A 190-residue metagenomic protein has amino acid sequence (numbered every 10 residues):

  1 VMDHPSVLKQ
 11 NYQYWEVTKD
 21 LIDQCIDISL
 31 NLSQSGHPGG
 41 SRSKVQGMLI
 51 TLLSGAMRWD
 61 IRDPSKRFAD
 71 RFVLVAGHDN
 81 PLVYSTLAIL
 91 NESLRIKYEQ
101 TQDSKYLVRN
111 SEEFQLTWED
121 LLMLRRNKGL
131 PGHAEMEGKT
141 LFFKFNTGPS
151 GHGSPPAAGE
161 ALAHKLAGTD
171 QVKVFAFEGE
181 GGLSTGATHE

Functional and structural regions predicted by a protein language model:
V1-E16: Non-catalytic, mobile gating and regulatory segments of ester bond hydrolases
M2, H37-G39: Short N-terminal binding/cap micro-motifs at the start of the first secondary-structure element
Y12, E16-K19, D23, S41-R42 (+1 more regions): Electropositive phosphate-/nucleotide-binding environments in soluble metabolic enzymes
Y12-Q13, S35, E178-G179: Short, contiguous strand/loop micro-motifs
K19-S35: N-terminal capping segment at the start of a domain
I26, L32, R42-E190: Cofactor-binding active-site loop characterized by glycine-rich and histidine/acidic residues
